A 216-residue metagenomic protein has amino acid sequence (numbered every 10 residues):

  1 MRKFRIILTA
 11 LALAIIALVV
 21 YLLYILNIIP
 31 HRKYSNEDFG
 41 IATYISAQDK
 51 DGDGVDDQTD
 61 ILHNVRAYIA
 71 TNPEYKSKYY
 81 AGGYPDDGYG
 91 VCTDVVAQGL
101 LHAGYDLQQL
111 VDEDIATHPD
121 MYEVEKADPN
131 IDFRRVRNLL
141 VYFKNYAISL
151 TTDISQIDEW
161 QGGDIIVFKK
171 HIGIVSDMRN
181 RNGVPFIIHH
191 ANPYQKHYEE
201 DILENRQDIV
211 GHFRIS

Functional and structural regions predicted by a protein language model:
M1-L23: N-terminal Sec-pathway targeting helices
L26-L140: N-terminal capping segments
H31, H63, H102, H118 (+4 more regions): Histidine (H) residue identity feature
V55, A116-Y194: ...with weaker cross-activation on analogous glycine-rich loops/strands in unrelated enzymes
Y75, Y142, F168, H212-F213: Aromatic side chains
L101-L107, R179-R181, N205: Bacterial peptidoglycan biogenesis and beta-lactam-recognition machinery
G183-S216: Low-complexity, Gly/Ser/Thr/Pro-rich intrinsically disordered linker/tail segments
